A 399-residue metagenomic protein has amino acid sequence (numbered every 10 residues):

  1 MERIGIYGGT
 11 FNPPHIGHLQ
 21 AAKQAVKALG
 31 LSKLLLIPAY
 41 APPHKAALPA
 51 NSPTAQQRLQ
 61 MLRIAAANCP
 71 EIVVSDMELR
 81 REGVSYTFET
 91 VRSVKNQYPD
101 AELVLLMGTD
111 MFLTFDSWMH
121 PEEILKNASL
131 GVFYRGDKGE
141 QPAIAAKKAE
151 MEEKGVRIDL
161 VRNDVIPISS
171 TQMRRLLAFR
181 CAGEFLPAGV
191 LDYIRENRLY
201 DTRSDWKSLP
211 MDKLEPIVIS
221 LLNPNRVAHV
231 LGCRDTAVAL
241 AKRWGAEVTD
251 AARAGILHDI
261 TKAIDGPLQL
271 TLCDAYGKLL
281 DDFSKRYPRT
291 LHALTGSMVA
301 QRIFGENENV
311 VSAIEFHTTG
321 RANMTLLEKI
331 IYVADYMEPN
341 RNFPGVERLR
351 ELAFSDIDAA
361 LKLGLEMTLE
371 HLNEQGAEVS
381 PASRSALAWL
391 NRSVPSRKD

Functional and structural regions predicted by a protein language model:
M1-P210: Nucleotidyltransferase catalytic core that binds NTPs
G5-F11, A22-Q24, P210-N225, R234-V238 (+2 more regions): Short, Lys/Arg-rich amphipathic segments at extreme N-termini
H15-H18, H44, H229, H258 (+2 more regions): Histidine-centered active-site/metal-ligand motif
S52-Q57, R81-S85, P224, A228 (+3 more regions): Residues at secondary-structure transition points
Q172-L176, V333, R348, H371: Solvent-exposed, amphipathic alpha-helical segments
A182-P210, E370-D399: Charged phosphate-binding loop/patch that engages nucleotide di/tri-phosphates or the phosphate backbone of nucleic
L191, V227, L231-R234, A252 (+1 more regions): Short, well-structured alpha-helical segments
P216-L221, V238, R243-L365: Divalent metal-dependent catalytic cores for phosphoryl transfer on phosphate-bearing substrates
